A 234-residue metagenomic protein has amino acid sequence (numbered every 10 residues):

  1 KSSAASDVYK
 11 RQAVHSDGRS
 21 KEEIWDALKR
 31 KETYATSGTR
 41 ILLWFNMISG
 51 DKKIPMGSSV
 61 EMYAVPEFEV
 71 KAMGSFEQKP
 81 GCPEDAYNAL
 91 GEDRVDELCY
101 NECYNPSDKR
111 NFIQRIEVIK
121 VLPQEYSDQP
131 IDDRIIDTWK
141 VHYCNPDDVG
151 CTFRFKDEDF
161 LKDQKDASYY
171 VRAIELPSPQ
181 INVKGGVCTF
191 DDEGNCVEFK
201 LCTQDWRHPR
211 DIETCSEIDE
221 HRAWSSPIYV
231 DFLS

Functional and structural regions predicted by a protein language model:
S3-S234: C-terminal functional module detector
